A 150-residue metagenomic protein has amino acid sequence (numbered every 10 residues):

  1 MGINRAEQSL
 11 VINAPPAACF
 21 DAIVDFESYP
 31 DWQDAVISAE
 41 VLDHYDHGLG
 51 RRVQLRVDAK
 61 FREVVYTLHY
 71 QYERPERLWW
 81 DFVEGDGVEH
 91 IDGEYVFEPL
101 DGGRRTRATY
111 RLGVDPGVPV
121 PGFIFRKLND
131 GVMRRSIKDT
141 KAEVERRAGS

Functional and structural regions predicted by a protein language model:
M1-G48, S150: Hydrophobic ligand-binding cavity/cleft-lining segments
R5, V11, W79, V96 (+1 more regions): Conserved beta-strand segments that form the floor/walls of ligand-binding pockets within enzyme and binding domains
E7-V11, V65-H69, D92-E94: Well-ordered beta-strand positions in beta-sheet-rich domains
V11-P15, R56-K60, Q71-E73, V83 (+2 more regions): Solvent-exposed residues in well-ordered beta-strands and their adjoining turns, especially edge/terminal strands
A17-D21, G102, K138, A142: Replace "anionic and nucleotidyl ligands
I23-F26, V36, V53-L55, Y70 (+1 more regions): Conserved short hydrophobic patches within well-ordered secondary structure
P30, E40-V88, R107, R135-S150: Glycine-rich portal/gate segments that line the openings of hydrophobic small-molecule binding cavities
F82-R135: Beta-strand/loop substructures that line and gate deep hydrophobic ligand-binding cavities in soluble
